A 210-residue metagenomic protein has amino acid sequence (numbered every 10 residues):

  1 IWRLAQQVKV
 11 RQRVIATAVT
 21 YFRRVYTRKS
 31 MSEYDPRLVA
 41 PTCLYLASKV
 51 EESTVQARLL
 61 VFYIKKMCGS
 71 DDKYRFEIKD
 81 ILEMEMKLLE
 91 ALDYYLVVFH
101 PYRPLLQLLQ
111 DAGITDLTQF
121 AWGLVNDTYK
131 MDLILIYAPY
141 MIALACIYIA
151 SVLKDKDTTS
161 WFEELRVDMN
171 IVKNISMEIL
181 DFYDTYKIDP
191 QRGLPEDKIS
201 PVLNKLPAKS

Functional and structural regions predicted by a protein language model:
I1-L180: Structured all-alpha helical bundle cores of eukaryotic regulatory proteins
I175, D181-S210: C-terminal regulatory segments
